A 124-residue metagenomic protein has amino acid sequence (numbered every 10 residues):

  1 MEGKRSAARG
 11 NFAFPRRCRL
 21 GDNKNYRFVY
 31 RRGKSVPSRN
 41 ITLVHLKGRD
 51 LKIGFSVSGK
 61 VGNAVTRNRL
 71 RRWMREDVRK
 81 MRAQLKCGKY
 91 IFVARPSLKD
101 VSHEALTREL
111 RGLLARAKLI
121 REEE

Functional and structural regions predicted by a protein language model:
M1-E124: Positively charged, solvent-exposed patches that mediate nucleic-acid binding
